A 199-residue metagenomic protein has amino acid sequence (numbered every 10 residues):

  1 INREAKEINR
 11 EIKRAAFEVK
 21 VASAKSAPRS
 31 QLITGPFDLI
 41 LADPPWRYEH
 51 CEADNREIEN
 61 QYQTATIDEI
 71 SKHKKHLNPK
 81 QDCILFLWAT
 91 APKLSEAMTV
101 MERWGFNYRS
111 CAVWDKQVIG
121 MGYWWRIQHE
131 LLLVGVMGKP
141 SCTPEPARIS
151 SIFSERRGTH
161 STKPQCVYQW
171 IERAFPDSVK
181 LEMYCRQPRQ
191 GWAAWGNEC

Functional and structural regions predicted by a protein language model:
I1: Basic (Lys/Arg-enriched) interaction patch that binds polyanionic ligands
K6, R10-C199: Class I S-adenosyl-L-methionine-dependent methyltransferase catalytic core
